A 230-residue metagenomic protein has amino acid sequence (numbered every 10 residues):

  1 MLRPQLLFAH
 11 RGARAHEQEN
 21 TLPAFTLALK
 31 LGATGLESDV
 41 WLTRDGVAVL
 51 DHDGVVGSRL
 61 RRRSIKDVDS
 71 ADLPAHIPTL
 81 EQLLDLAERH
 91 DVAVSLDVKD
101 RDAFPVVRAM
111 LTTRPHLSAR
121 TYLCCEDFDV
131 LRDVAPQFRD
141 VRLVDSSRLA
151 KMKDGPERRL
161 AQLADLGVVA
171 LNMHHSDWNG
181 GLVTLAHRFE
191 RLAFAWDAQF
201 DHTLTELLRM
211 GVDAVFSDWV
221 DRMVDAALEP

Functional and structural regions predicted by a protein language model:
L2, P74, L80, H90-P230: Short loop-to-alpha-helix "cap/lid" segments that border enzyme active sites across diverse enzyme classes
L2-L7, K30, T34-G35, V40-A93 (+2 more regions): An active-site metal/cofactor-coordinating segment within enzyme catalytic domains
H10: Functionally critical loop-and-helix segments that line ligand-binding/catalytic clefts of soluble enzyme domains
A13, V40-L42, V55-V56, D100 (+1 more regions): Short, glycine/acidic-enriched loop or turn micro-motifs at the edges of active sites
R14-L31, A198: Short, motif-level signal for alpha-helix interfacial/capping segments enriched in acidic residues and aromatics/proline
A24-L42, L163-L171: Catalytic domains of carbohydrate-active enzymes, especially glycoside hydrolases
T26-L29, L84, L208, V224: Non-transmembrane alpha-helical segments in soluble domains of secreted/periplasmic/extracellular proteins
